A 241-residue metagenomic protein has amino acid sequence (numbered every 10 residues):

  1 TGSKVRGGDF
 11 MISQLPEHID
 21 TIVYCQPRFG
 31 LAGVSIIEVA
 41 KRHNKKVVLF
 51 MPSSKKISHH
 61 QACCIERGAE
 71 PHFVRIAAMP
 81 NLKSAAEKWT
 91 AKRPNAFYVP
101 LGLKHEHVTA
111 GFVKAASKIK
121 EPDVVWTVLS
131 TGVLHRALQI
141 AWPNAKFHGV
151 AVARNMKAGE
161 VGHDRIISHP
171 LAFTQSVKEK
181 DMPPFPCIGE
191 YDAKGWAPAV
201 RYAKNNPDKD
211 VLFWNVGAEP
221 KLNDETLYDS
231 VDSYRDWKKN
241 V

Functional and structural regions predicted by a protein language model:
T1-D20: Positively charged, low-complexity intrinsically disordered leader regions
S13-E17, V34-K46, Q139-N144, P198-N206: Alpha-helix C-terminal capping segments
H18-V39, H43-M51, D123-L134: A short, small-residue-rich loop immediately preceding and capping a beta-strand
G30-V34, I57, G132-R136, A193-A199 (+1 more regions): Short, well-ordered alpha-helical microsegments
V47-S54, H148-R154: Short internal beta-strands
S53-E121, G162-P186: Small/polar-residue-rich loop-to-helix segments that shape phosphate-bearing ligand pockets
N144-N205, Y228-V241: Active-site/ligand-binding loops adjacent to catalytic centers
